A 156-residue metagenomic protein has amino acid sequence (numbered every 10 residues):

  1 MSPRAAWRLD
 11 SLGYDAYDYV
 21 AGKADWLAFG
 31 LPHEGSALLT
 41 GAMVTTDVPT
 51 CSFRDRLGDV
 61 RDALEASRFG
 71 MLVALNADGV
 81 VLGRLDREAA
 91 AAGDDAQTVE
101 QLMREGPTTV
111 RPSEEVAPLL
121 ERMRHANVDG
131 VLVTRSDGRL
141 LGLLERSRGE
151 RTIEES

Functional and structural regions predicted by a protein language model:
M1-T50, L141, S147, E154-E155: Rhodanese-like catalytic fold shared by cysteine-dependent sulfurtransferases and DSP/PTP-type phosphatases
Y19-G22, V48, L57, V81 (+3 more regions): Short glycine/proline-centered loop/turn elements that form peptide/ligand docking sites
E34-T46, C51-S52, R56-R104, V128: Soluble cytosolic regulatory domains appended to membrane proteins
T50-F69, L75-N76, T109-V128, V133-D137 (+1 more regions): The conserved cystathionine-beta-synthase
L82-A90, L141-E150: Short hydrophobic beta-strand motif reused across regulatory alpha/beta modules
E100-E115, L143: Short, solvent-exposed cationic patches
